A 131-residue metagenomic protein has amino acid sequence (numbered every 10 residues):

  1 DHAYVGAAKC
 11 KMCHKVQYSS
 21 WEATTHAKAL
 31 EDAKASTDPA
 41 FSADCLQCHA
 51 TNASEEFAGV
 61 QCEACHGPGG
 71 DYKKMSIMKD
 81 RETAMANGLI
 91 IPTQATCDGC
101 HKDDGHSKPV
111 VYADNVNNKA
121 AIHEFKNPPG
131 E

Functional and structural regions predicted by a protein language model:
D1-G59, E63-P92, V110-E131: Sequence context of c-type cytochrome heme-c attachment sites
L89-S107: Domain-level detector of nuclease and nuclease-like folds in predominantly extracellular/periplasmic contexts
